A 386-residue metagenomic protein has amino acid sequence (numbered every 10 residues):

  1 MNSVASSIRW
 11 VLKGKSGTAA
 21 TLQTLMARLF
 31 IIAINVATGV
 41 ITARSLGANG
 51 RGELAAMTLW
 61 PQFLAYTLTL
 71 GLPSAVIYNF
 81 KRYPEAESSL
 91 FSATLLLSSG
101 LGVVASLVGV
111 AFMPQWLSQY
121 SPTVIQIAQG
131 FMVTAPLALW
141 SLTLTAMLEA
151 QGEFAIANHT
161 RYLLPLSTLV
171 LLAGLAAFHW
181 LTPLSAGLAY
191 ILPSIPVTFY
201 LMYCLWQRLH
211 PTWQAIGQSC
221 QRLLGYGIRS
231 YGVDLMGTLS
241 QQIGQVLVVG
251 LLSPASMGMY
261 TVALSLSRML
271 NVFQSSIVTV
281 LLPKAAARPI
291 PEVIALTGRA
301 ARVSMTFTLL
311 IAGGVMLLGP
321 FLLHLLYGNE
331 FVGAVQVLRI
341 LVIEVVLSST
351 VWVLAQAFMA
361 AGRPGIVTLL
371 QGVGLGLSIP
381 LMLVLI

Functional and structural regions predicted by a protein language model:
N2, K13-P73, G102, V110 (+4 more regions): Signature of the first transmembrane helix
N2-G17, A155, H179-A189, F199-Q241 (+2 more regions): Interhelical loop/hinge segments that connect adjacent transmembrane helices in multipass membrane
A20-I32, A56-M57, P61, A65-M113 (+2 more regions): Membrane-water interface segments that mark the loop-to-transmembrane alpha-helix transition
G39-V40, L68-E85, A150, A263 (+2 more regions): Helix-loop junctions and terminal segments of transmembrane helices in multi-pass membrane transport/translocation
T58-Y66, G237, Y260-L282, F307-I311 (+1 more regions): Transmembrane helix-bundle signature of multi-pass secondary active exporters and lipid flippases
N79-R82, L137-T160, I343-G372: Membrane-interface junctions at transmembrane-helix termini in multi-pass inner-membrane proteins
M113-F131, M316-W352, M359: Interfacial segments at transmembrane-helix termini and the short loops linking adjacent helices
A128-Q129, N158-Q207, L264, L377: Hydrophobic alpha-helical transmembrane segments
